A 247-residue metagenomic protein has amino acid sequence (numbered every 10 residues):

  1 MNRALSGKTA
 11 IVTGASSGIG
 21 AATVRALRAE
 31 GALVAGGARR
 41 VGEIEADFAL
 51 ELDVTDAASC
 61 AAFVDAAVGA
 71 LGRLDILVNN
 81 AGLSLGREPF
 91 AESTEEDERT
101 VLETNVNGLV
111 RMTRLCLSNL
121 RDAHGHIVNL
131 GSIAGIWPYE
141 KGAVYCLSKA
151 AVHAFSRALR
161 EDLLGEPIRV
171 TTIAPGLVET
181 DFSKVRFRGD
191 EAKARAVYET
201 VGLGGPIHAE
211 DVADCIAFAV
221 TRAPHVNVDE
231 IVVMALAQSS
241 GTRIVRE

Functional and structural regions predicted by a protein language model:
T9, S16-S17: Conserved glycine-rich cofactor-binding loop
L52-A62, E95: The beta1-alpha1 cofactor-binding region of Rossmann-like NAD(H)/NADP(H)-dependent oxidoreductases
E88-F90, D97-T100: Substrate-binding pocket helix/loop in short-chain dehydrogenase/reductase
T113, S148: Active-site helix of classical SDR
S118, E161-G165: Alpha-helical segment proximal to the catalytic Tyr-Lys
S132: Residue(s) in the substrate-gating loop at a strand-loop-helix junction that position the organic substrate next
T172-I173, E191-T242: C-terminal helical subdomain
